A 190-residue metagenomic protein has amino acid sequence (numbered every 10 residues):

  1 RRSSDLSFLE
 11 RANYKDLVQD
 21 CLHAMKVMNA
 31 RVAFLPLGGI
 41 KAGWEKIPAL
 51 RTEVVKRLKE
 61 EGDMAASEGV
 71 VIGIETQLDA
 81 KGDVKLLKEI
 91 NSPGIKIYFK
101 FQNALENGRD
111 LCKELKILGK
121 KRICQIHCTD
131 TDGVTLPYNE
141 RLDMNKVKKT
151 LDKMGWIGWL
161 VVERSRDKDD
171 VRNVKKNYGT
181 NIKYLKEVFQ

Functional and structural regions predicted by a protein language model:
R1-S3: Single conserved hydrophobic/aromatic residue that forms the stacking wall/gate of nucleotide- or nucleobase-binding
D5-I97, A104-E106, K176: Active-site acidic/histidine proton-transfer and metal-coordination neighborhood in alpha/beta enzyme cores
S67, A80-Q190: Histidine-acidic metal/acid-base catalytic patches
